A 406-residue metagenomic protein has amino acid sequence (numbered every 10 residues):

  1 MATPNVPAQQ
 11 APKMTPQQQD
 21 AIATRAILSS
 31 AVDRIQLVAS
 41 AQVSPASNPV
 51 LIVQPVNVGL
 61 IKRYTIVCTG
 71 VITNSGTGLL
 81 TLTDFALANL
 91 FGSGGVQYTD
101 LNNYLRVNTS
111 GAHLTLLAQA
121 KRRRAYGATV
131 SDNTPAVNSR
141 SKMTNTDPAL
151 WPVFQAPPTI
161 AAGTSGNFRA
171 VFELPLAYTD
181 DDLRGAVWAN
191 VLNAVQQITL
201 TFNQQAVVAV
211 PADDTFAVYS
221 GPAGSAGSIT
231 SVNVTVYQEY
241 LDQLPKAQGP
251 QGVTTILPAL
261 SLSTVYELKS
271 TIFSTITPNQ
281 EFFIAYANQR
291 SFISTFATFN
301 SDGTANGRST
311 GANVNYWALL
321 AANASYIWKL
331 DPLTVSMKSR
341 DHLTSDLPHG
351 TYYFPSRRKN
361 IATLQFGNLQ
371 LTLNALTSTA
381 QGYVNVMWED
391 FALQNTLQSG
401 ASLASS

Functional and structural regions predicted by a protein language model:
M1-S406: Beta-strand-centric surfaces of beta-sandwich/beta-rich domains
